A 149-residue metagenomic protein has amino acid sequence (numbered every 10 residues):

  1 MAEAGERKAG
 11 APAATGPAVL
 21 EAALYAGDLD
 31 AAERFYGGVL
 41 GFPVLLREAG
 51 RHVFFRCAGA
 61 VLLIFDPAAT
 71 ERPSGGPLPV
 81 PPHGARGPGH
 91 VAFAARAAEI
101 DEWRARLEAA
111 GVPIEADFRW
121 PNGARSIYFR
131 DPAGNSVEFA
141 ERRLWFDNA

Functional and structural regions predicted by a protein language model:
A2-L20, P43-R96, E102-R130, R143-A149: Vicinal oxygen chelate
A23: Polyanion-binding surface elements
A26-L29, P121: Conserved beta-strand-loop-alpha-helix junction that forms the acyl-donor binding cleft
D30-A31, A98: Short alpha-helical
A32-V39, L107, G134: Conserved active-site tyrosine of GNAT-family acetyltransferases
S136-F139: Short glycine-/small-residue motifs
